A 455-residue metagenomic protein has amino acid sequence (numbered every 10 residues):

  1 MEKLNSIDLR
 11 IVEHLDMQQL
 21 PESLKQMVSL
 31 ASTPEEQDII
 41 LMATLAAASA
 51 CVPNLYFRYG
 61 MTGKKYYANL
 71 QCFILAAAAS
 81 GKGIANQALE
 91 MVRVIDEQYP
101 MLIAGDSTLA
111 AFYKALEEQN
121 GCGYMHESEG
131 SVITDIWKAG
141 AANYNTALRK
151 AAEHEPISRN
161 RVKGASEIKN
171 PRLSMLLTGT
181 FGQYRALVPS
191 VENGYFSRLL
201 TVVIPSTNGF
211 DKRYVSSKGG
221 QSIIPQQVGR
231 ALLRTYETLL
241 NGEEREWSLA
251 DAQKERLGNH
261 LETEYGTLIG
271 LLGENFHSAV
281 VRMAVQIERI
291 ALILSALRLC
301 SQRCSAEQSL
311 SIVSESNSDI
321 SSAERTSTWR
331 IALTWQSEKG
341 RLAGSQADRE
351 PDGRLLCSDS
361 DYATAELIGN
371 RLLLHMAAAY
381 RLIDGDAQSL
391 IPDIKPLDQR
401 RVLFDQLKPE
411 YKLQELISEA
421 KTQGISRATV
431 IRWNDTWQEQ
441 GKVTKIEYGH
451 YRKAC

Functional and structural regions predicted by a protein language model:
M1-C455: Phosphate-handling catalytic cores of nucleic-acid transaction enzymes
